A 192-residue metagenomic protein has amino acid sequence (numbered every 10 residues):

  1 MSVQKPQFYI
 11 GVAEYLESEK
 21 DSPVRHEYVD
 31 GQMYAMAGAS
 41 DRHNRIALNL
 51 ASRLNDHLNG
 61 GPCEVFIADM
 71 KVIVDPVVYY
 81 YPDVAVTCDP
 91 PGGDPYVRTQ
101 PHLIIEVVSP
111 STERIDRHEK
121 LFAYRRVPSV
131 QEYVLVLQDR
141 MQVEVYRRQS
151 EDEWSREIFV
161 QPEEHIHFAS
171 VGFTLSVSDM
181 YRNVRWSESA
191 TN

Functional and structural regions predicted by a protein language model:
M1-N192: Gly/Pro/Ser/Thr-rich low-complexity, intrinsically disordered segments predominantly at protein N-termini
